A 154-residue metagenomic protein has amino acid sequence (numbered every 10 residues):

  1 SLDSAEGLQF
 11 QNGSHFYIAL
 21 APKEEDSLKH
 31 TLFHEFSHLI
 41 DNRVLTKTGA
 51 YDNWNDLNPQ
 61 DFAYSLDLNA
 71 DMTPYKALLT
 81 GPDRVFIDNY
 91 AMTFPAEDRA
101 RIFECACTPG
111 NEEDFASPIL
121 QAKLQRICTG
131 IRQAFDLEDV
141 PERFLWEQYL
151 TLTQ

Functional and structural regions predicted by a protein language model:
L2-Q154: Active-site-flanking segments in enzyme catalytic domains
